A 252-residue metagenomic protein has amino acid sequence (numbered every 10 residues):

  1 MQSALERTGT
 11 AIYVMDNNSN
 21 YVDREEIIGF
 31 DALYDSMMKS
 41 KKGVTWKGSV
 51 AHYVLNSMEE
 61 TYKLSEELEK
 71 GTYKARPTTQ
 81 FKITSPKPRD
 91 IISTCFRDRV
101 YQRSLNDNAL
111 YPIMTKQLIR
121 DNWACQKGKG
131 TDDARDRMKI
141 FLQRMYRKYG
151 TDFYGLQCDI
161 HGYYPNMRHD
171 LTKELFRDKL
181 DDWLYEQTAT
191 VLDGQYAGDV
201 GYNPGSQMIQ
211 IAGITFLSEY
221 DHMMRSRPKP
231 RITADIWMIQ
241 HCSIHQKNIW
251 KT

Functional and structural regions predicted by a protein language model:
M1-Y62: Non-catalytic, polymerase-adjacent accessory regions of viral genome-replication enzymes
R7, A11, D16-D23, N106-C158 (+1 more regions): Active-site-proximal segment of RNA-dependent polymerases
D31, M58, Y62, D98-R103 (+6 more regions): Non-catalytic, well-ordered alpha-helical scaffold segments
K39-A51, F81-I92, I119-D121: Glycine-/proline-rich flexible loop or hinge segments
V50-V54, D90-R99, A124, G128 (+3 more regions): Short, charged/polar micro-motifs that form catalytic or ligand-binding hotspots
L64-K87, W183-Q195: Reverse-transcriptase-like RNA-dependent polymerase core
P88-I119, D199-S226: Conserved pre-motif C helix in the palm subdomain of viral-like polymerases
I140-T252: Conserved polymerase palm-domain catalytic core
